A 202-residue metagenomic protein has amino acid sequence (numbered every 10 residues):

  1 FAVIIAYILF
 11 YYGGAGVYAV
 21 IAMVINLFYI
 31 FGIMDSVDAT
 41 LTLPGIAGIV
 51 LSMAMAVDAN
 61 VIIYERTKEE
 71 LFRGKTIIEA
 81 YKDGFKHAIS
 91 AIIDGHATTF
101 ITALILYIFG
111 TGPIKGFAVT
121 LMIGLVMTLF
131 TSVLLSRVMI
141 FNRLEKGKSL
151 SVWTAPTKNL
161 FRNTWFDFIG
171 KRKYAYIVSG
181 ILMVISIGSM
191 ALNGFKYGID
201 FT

Functional and structural regions predicted by a protein language model:
F1-I4, I33, V61, I92 (+3 more regions): Residue-level signature of catalytic and energy-coupling elements of molecular machines, predominantly ATP/GTP-dependent
F1-I4, M23, K75-T111, D167-F168: Pore- and gate-forming transmembrane helices of large, multi-pass membrane proteins
F1-T42, I108-G112: Interfacial segments of transmembrane alpha-helices in multi-pass membrane proteins
G16-D38, I49-A56, F117-S132: Small-residue-enriched core segments of transmembrane alpha-helices in multipass membrane transport and channel
A54-G95, F141-G147: Cytosolic juxtamembrane regions of multi-pass inner-membrane proteins
H87-F141: Hydrophobic alpha-helical segments
L134-S186, A191: Interfacial helix-loop-helix hairpins and adjacent transmembrane helices of multi-pass alpha-helical membrane proteins
I187-T202: Juxtamembrane segments of multi-pass membrane proteins
